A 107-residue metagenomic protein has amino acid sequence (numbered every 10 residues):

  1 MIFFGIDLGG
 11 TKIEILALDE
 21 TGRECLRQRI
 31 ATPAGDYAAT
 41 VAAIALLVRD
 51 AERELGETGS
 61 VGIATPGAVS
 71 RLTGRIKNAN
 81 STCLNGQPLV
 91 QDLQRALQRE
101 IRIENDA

Functional and structural regions predicted by a protein language model:
M1-D7, S60-G62, R102: Short glycine-aspartate micro-motif
I2-A42, R75-I76: Short glycine-rich, Thr/Ser-proximal phosphate-binding strand/loop in the N-terminal lobe of ATP-dependent enzymes
T11, P66-V69: Short glycine-rich anion-binding loops that position phosphate/pyrophosphate groups of nucleotides and phosphorylated
D19, D50-R53: Bacterial carbohydrate/catabolite-sensing allosteric modules
G22, A64-T65: A conserved beta-strand/loop capping segment in the N-terminal third of enzymes that catalyze redox or closely related
A38, A42-A45, R49, G59-S60 (+1 more regions): Glycine-rich phosphate-binding loop and adjoining helix at the ATP-binding site of ATP-dependent phosphoryl-transfer
G56: Structured loop/turn residues at beta-strand edges in well-structured enzyme cores
